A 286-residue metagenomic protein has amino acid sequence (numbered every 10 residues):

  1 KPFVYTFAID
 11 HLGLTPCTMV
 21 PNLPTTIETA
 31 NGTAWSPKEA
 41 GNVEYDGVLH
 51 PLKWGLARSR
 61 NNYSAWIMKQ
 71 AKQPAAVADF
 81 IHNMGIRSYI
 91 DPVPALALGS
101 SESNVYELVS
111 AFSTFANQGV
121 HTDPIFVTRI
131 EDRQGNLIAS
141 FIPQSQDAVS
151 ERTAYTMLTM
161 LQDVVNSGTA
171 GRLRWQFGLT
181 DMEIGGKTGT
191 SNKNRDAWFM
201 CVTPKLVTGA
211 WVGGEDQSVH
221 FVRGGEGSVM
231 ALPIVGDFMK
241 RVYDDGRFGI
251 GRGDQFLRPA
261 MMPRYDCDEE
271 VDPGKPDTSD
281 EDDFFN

Functional and structural regions predicted by a protein language model:
P2-T6: Active/ligand-binding-proximal structured segments within catalytic/core domains that scaffold catalytic residues
I9-T18, R87-Y89, N117-T122: Secondary-structure transition/capping motifs at alpha-helix termini and the adjoining loop/turn into the next element
L14, E102-K275: A penicillin-recognizing enzyme superfamily signal
L14-V77, H121, R133-D163: Conserved catalytic neighborhood of penicillin-recognizing serine enzymes
T18-P21, W54, S64-I67, F80 (+6 more regions): Structural recognition of the beta-strand scaffold that forms the well-ordered cores of secreted hydrolase catalytic
G32-A40, A71-S110, G119, F126: Mid-domain, small-residue-enriched loop/turn segments at the edges of structured enzyme/sensor domains
N61-Y63, Y89-L96, I142-P143, Q217-R223: Glycine- and acidic
K275-N286: Extended acidic low-complexity intrinsically disordered regions
